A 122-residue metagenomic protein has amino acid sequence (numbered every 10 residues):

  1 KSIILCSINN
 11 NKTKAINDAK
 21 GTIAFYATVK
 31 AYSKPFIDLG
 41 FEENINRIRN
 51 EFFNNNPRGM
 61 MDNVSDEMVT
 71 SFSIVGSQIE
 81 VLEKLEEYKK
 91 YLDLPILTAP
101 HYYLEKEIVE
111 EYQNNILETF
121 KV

Functional and structural regions predicted by a protein language model:
K1-V122: Active-site-adjacent structural elements that line small-molecule/cofactor binding pockets in enzymes
